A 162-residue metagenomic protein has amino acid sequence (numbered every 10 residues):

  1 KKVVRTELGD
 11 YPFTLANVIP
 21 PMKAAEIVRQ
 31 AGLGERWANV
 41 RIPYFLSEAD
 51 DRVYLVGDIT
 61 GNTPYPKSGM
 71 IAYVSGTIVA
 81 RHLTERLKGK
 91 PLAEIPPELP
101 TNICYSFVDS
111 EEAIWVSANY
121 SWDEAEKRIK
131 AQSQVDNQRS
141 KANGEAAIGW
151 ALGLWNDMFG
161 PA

Functional and structural regions predicted by a protein language model:
K1-V3, I42, I103: Short, acidic/polar N-cap/turn motifs at the starts of alpha helices
K1-Y11: Conserved beta-strand-loop-beta-strand element in the redox core of flavoprotein oxidoreductases
E7, A49, P100-N102: A generic structural signal for well-ordered coil/turn residues at beta-strand boundaries that shape enzyme active-site
Y11-T77, E85: FAD-site-proximal beta/loop scaffold in flavoenzymes
R36-Y54, V108-R128: FAD-binding beta-loop-beta segment adjacent to the flavin cofactor pocket
A72-P100: Internal hydrophobic alpha-helix adjacent to the cofactor/substrate pocket in enzyme cavities
P97-E111: Flavin (FAD/FMN) cofactor-binding core of flavoprotein oxidoreductases
W115-A162: C-terminal auxiliary extensions adjacent to catalytic cores
